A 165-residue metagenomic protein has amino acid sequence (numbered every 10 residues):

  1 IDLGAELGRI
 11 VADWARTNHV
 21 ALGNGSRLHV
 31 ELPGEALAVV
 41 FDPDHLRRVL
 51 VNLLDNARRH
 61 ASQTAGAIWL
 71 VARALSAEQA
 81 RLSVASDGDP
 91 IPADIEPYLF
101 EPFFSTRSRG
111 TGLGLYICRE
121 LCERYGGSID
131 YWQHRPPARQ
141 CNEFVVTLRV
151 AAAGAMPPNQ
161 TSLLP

Functional and structural regions predicted by a protein language model:
G25-L37, L75: Conserved catalytic submotifs in the C-terminal HATPase_c
A38-F41, T106: Conserved micro-motifs of the catalytic ATP-binding
L46-R47: A residue-level detector for a conserved hydrophobic packing site within the catalytic ATP-binding domain
N56-A61: Short helix-loop "hinge" at the ATP-lid/N-box region of the Bergerat-fold HATPase_c
A67-E78: Short beta-strand/loop element within the Bergerat-fold HATPase_c
I91-P102: Short conserved segment of the HATPase_c
